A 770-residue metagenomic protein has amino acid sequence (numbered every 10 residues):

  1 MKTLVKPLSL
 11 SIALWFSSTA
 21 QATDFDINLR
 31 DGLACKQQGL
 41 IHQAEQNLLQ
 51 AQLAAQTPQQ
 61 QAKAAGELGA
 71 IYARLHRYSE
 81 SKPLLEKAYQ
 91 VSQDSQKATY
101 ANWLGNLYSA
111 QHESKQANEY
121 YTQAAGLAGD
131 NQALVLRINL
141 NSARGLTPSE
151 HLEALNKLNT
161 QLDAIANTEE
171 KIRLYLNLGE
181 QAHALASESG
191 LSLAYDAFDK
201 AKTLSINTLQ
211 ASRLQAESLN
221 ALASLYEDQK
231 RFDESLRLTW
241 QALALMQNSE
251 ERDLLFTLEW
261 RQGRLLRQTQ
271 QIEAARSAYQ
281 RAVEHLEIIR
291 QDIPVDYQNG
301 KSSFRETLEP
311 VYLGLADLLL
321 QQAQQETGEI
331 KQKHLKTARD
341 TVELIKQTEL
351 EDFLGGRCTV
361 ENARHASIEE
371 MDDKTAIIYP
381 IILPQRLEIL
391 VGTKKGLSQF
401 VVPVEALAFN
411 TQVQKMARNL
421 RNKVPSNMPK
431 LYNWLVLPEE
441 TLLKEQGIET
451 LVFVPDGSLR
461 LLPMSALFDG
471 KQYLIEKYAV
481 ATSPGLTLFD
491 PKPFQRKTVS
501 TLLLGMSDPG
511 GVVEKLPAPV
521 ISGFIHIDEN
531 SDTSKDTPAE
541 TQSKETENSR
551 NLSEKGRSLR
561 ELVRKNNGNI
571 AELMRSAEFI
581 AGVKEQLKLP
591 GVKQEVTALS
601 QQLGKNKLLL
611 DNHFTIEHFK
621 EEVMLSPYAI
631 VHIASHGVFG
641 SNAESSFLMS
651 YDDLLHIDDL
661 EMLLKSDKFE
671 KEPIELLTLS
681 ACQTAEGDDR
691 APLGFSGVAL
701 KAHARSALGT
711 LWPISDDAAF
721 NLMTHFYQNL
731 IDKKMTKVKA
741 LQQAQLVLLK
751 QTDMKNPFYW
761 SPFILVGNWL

Functional and structural regions predicted by a protein language model:
K2-A20: Gram-negative bacterial Sec-dependent N-terminal signal peptides
I12, A20-L53, T57-K63: N-terminal leader/linker segments that initiate helical-solenoid repeat arrays
A22-N28, Q59-A64, S95-T99, D130-R137 (+2 more regions): Generic helix N-cap/helix-start motif at coil->alpha-helix transitions
D26-Q37, Q60-R74, T99-S109, L140-R144 (+1 more regions): Non-membrane alpha-helical segments in proteins
Q37-Q43, A73-P83, H112: Inter-helical turn/loop elements of alpha-helical hairpins
T122, Q132, N139, T147-P429 (+3 more regions): Alpha-helical solenoid repeat scaffolds used for protein-protein interaction
I368-Q412, S426-L770: Catalytic cores of enzymes
